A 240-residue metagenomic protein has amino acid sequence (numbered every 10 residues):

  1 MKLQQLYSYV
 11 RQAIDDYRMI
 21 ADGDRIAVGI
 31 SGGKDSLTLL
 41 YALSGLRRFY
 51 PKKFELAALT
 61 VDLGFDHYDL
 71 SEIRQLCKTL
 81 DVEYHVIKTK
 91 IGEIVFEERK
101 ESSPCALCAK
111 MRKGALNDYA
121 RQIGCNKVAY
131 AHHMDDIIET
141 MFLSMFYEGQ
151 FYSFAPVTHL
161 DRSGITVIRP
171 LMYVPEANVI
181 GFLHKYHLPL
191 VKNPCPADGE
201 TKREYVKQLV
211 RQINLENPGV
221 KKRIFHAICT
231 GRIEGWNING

Functional and structural regions predicted by a protein language model:
M1-M141, Y147-Q150, A177-K185: ATP-dependent adenylation/nucleotidyltransferase module used to activate substrates
L3, A109, G199-K202, V206 (+2 more regions): Generic structural signal for well-ordered, non-membrane alpha-helical segments in soluble metabolic enzymes
Y9, A13, L209-Q212, R223 (+1 more regions): Residues that form generic nucleotide/phosphate-binding pockets
Y17, L46, Y50, I213-E216 (+2 more regions): Solvent-exposed amphipathic alpha-helical surface segments
L56, D136-L215: Catalytic subdomain that performs nucleotidyl-dependent activation
D62-G64, K90-G92, L160, Y173 (+2 more regions): Short, solvent-exposed coil/turn elements at secondary-structure transition points
E93, Y130, P194-D198, V220: Short, surface-exposed helix-loop/turn micro-motifs enriched in polar/charged residues
T201, L215, G219-G240: A short, charged, Gly/Pro-tolerant segment at domain boundaries
